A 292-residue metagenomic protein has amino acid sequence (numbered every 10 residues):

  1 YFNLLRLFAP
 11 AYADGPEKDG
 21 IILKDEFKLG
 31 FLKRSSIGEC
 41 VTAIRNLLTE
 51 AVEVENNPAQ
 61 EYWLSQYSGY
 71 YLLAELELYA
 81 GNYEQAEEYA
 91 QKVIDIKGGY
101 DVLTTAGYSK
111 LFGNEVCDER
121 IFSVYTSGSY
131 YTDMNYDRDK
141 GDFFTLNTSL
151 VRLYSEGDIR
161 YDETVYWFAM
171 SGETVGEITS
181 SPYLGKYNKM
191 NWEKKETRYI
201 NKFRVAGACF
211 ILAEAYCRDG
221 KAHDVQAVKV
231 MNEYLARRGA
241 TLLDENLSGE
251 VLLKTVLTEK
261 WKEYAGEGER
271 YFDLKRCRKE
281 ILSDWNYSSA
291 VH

Functional and structural regions predicted by a protein language model:
Y1-A59, Q226: Aromatic-anchored glycine-rich loop motif in surface-exposed flexible loops
V41, Y83, A222-D224: TPR-repeat structural position
E87-V205, L253-T255, E263, E267-G268 (+2 more regions): Hydrophobic-face positions in mid-chain alpha helices that act as interaction patches
